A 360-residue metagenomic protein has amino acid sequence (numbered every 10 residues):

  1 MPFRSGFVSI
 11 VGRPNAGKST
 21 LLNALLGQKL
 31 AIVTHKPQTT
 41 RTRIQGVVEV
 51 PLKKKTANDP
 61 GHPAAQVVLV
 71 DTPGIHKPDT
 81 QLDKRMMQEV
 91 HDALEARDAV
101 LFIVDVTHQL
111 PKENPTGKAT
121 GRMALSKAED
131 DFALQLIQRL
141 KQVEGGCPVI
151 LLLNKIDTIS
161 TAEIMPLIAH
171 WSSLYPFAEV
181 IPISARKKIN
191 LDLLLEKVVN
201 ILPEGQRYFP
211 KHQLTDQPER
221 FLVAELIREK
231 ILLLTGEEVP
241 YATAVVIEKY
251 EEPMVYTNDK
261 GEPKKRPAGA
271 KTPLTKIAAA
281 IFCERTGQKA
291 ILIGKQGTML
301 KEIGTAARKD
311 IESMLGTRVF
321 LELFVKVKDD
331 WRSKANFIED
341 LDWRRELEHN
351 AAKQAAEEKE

Functional and structural regions predicted by a protein language model:
M1-A99, V104, H108-L110: Conserved G1/Walker A P-loop phosphate-binding module
S9, N23, T42, G46 (+11 more regions): Solvent-exposed alpha-helical segments within well-ordered globular domains of core cellular machineries
G17, N190, M299: Conserved glycine(s) of the Walker
Q28, V47-P51, A93-V100, V106-T107 (+9 more regions): Conserved, well-folded catalytic cores of nucleic-acid-processing and energy-transducing macromolecular machines
L52-A64, K84-V180, E252, Y256 (+1 more regions): Conserved C-terminal guanine-recognition region of P-loop GTPase G domains, centered on the G4
H76-D79, Q109-E113, I159-A162, I189-L193 (+2 more regions): Switch/connector loops and helix/strand junctions flanking conserved nucleotide-binding motifs in nucleotide-processing
C147-I150, D157-T215, E219: Canonical P-loop GTPase G-domain recognition
E219-E360: P-loop NTP-binding site
